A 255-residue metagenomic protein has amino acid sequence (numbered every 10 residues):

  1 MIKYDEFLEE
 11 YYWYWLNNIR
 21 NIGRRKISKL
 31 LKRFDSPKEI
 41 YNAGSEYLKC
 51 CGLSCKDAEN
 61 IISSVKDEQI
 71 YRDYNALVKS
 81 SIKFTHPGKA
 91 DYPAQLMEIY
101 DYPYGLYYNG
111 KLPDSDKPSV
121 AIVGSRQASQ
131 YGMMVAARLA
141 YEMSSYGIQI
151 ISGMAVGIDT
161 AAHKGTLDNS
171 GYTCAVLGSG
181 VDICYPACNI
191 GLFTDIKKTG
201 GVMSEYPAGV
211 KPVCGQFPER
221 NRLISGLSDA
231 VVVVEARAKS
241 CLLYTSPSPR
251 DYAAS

Functional and structural regions predicted by a protein language model:
M1-M134, R138-S145: Short, positively charged patches
I2-E6, H86-S246, R250: Glycine-biased, small-residue-rich flexible motifs in mid-sequence functional cores and linkers
Y252-S255: N-terminal low-complexity segments that are often proline-rich with Ser/Thr-Pro
